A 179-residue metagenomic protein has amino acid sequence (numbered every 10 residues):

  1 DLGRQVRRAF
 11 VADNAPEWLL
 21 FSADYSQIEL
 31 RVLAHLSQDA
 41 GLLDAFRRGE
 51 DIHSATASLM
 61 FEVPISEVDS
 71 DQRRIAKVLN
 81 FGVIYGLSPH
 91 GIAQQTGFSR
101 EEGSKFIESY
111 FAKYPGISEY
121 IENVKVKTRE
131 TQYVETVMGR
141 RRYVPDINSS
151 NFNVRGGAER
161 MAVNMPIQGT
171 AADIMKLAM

Functional and structural regions predicted by a protein language model:
D1-M179: Conserved catalytic core of nucleotide polymerization and phosphodiester-bond processing enzymes
